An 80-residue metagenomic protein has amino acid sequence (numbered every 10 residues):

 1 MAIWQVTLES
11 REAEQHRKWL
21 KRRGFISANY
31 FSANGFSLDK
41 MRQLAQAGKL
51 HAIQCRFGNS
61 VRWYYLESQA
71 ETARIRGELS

Functional and structural regions predicted by a protein language model:
A2, R23, H51-L79: Short helix-start
A2-E12: Short alpha-helical segments that sit at the start of domains
Q5, Q15, Q43-Q46, Q54 (+1 more regions): Residue-identity detector for glutamine
A13-A47, R76: Polyanion-binding surface elements
